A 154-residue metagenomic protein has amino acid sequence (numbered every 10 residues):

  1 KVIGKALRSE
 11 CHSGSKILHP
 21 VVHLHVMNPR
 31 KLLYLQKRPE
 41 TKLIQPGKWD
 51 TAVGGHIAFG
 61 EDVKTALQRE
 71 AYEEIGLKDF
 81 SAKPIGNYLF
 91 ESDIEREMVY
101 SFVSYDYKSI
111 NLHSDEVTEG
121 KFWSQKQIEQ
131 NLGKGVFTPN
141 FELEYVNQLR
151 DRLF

Functional and structural regions predicted by a protein language model:
K1-H23, M27-P29: Acidic, metal-coordinating catalytic segment for phosphate/diphosphate chemistry, firing primarily on the Nudix
K5-A6, K37, Y88: Short hydrophobic alpha-helix segments
C11-G14, T41-Q45, G120-K121: A short local loop/turn or secondary-structure capping micro-motif enriched for an aromatic residue
V21-V22, D62, T118: Short loop/turn microsegments at loop-to-beta-strand junctions
V21-V53: A glycine-rich, hydrophobic loop/mini-helix early in the fold
Y34-L35, A52-P84: The catalytic Nudix box helix
K42, R69-E70, Y100: Recognition helices and adjacent regulatory flanks at domain boundaries
G47, F59, P84-Y88, D93-Y105 (+1 more regions): Nudix hydrolase/Nudix homology domain
